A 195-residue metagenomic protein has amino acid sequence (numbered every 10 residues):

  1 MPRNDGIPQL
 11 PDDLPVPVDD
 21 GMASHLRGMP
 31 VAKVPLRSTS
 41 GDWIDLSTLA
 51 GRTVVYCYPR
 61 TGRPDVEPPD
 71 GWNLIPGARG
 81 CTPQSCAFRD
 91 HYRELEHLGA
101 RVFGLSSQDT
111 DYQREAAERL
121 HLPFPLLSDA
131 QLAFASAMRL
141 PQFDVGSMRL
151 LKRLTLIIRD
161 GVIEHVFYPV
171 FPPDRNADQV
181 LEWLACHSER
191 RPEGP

Functional and structural regions predicted by a protein language model:
M1-E193: Chalcogenol-based redox active-site neighborhoods
